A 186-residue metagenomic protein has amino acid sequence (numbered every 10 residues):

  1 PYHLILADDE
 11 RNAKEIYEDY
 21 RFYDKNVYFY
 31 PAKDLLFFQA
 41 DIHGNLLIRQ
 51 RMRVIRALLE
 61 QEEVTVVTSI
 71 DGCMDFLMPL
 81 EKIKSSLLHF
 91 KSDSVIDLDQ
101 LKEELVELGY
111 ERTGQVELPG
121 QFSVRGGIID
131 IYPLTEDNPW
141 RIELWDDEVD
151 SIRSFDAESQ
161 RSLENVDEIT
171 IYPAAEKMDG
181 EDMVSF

Functional and structural regions predicted by a protein language model:
P1-F186: ASCE RecA-like P-loop NTPase motor cores that couple ATP hydrolysis to mechanical translocation on nucleic acids
